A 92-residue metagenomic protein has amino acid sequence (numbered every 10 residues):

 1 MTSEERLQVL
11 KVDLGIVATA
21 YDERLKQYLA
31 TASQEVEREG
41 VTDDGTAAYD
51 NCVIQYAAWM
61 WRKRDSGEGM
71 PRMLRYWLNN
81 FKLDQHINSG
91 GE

Functional and structural regions predicted by a protein language model:
M1-E92: Divalent metal-cofactor coordination and adjacent catalytic microenvironments
